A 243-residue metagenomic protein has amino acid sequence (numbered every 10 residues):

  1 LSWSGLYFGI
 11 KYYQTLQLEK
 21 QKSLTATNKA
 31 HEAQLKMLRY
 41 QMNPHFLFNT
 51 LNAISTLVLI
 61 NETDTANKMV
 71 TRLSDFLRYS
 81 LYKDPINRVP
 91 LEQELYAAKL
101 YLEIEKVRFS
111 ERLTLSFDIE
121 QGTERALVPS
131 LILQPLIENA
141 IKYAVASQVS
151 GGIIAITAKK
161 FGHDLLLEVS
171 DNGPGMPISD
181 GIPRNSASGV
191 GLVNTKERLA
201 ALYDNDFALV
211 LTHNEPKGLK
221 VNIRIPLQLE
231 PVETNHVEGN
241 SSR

Functional and structural regions predicted by a protein language model:
L1-T212, P216-N222: Two-component histidine phosphotransfer core
N214-R243: C-terminal end segment of the histidine kinase catalytic
